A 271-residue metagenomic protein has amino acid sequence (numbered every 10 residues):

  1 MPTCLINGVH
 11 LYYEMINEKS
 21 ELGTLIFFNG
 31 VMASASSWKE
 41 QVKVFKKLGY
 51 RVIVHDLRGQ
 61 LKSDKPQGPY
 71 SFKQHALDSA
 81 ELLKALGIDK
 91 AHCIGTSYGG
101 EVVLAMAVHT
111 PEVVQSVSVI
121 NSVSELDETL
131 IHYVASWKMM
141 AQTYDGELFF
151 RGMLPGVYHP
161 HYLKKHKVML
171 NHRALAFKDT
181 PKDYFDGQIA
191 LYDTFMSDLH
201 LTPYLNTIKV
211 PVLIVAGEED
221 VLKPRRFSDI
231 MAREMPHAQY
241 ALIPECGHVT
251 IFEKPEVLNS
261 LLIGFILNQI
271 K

Functional and structural regions predicted by a protein language model:
V9-D64: Conserved HGGG/HGGXW glycine-rich cap/lid loop of the alpha/beta-hydrolase fold
K39-V42, K47, I53-I94, S260: Active-site loop/oxyanion-hole signature of alpha/beta-hydrolase fold enzymes
G95, G99, V103: Gly/Ala-rich beta-loop-alpha elbow adjacent to hydrolase catalytic centers
L104, V108, Q115-Y144: Flexible "cap/lid" loop of the alpha/beta hydrolase fold
E128-L130, L148-Y204: Conserved alpha/beta-hydrolase catalytic His-Asp/Glu region
I208, I214-A216: Short beta-strand/loop motif that positions the catalytic acidic residue of the alpha/beta-hydrolase fold
E218-K223: Acidic catalytic loop of the alpha/beta-hydrolase fold
A238-K271: Catalytic active-site module of serine/aspartate enzymes centered on a nucleophile-bearing elbow/loop
